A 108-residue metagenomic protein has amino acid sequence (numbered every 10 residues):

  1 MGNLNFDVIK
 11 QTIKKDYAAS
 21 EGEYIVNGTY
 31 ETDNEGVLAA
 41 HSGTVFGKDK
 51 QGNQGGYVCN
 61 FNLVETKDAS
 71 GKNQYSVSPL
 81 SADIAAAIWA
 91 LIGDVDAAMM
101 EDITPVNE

Functional and structural regions predicted by a protein language model:
M1-I25, N34-L38, T44-E108: Viral virion structural and adsorption modules
E31: Short, solvent-exposed loop/turn elements at beta->coil junctions and helix N-caps that rim active or binding pockets
